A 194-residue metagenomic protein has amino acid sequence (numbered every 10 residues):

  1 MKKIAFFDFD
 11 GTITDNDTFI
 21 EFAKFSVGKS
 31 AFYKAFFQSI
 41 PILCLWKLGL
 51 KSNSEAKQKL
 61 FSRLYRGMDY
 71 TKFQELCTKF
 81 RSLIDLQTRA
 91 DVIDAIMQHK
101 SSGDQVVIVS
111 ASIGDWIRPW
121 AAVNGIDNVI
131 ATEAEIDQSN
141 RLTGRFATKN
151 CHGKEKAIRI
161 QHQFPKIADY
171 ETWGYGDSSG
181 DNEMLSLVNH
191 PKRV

Functional and structural regions predicted by a protein language model:
M1-G49: Active-site neighborhood of HAD-like aspartate-dependent phosphohydrolases
K2, E75, S82-V194: C-terminal cap/substrate-recognition subdomain and adjoining C-terminal extension of metal-dependent phosphatase-like
F9, N16-F19, S54, Y70-Q74: Catalytic cores of transferase enzymes with a strong primary signal for eukaryotic protein kinases
N16, K51, K154-A157: Electropositive phosphate-/nucleotide-binding environments in soluble metabolic enzymes
A23-S26, Y65, K100: Hydrophobic residues in alpha-helical segments
L45, G49, E55-Y70, N124 (+2 more regions): Short, compositionally biased "basic patch" segments
A56-A90: Metal-dependent phosphoesterase signature
